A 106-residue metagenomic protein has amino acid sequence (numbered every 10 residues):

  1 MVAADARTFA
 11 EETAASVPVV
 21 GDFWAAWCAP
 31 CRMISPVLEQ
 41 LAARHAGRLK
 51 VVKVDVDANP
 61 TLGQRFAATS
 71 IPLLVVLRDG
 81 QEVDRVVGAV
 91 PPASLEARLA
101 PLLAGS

Functional and structural regions predicted by a protein language model:
M1-K50, D57-L73, R78-S106: Proteins that catalyze or organize thiol-disulfide redox chemistry and the adjacent proteostasis machinery handling
